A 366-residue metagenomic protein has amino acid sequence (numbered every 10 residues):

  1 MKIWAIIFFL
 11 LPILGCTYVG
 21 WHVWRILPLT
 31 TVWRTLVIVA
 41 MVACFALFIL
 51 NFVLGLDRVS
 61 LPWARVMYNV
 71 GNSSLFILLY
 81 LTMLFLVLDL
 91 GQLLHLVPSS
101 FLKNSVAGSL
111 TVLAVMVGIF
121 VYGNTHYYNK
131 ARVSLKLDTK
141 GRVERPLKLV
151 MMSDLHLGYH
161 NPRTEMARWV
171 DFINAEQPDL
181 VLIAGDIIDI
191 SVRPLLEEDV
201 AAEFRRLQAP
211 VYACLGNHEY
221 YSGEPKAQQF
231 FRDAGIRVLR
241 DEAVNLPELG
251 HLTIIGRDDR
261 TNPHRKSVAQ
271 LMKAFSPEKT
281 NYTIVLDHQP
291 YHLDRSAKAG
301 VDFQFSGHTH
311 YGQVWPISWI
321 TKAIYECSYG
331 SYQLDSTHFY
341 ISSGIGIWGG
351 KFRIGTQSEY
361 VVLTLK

Functional and structural regions predicted by a protein language model:
M1-F9, T125-L135, R193-E197, A201 (+1 more regions): Short N-terminal secondary-structure initiator segments
M1-Y128: Non-catalytic terminal accessory segments
T35, A131-L135, G250: Generic structural motif recognizing short loop/turn segments at the entrances and edges of beta-strands
A64-S73, H95-S109, R132-R145, E165-P178: Alpha-helical membrane-embedding segments and immediately adjacent membrane-interface amphipathic helices
M116-R142, G158-T164: Hydrophobic alpha-helical transmembrane segments in integral membrane proteins
D138-K366: Soluble catalytic domains of enzymes that build or remodel membrane lipids, polysaccharides, and related
